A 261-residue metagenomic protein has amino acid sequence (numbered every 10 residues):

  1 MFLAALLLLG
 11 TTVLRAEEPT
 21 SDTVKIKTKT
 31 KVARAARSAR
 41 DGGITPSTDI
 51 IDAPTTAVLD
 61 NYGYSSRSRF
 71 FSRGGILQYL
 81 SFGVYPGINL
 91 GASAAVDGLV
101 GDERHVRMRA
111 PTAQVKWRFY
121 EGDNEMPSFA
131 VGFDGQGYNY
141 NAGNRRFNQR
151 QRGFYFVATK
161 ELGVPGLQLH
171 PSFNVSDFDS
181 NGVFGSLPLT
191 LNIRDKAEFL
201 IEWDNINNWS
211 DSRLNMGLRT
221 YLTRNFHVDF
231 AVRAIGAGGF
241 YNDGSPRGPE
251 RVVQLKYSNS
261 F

Functional and structural regions predicted by a protein language model:
M1-G43, F261: Cleavable N-terminal export/targeting peptides
A39-P46, T55-F70: Transmembrane beta-strand segments of Gram-negative outer membrane beta-barrel proteins
T56-N61, G87, Y120-S128, G163-L169 (+2 more regions): Short loop/turn motifs that connect adjacent beta-strands in outer-membrane beta-barrel proteins
F70-G101, M108-E121: Glycine- and aromatic-enriched membrane insertion/assembly motifs of diderm outer-membrane and organelle channel
S72-G74, V84-P86, D177, I193 (+1 more regions): Short loop/turn positions at the edges of beta-strands in beta-sheet-rich folds
R73-Q78, F82, Q149-F154, L167 (+1 more regions): Outer-membrane beta-barrel translocator/receptor signature
D97-R118, N124-F156, E161-L162, S172-S180 (+1 more regions): Outer-membrane beta-barrel translocator/channel fold
